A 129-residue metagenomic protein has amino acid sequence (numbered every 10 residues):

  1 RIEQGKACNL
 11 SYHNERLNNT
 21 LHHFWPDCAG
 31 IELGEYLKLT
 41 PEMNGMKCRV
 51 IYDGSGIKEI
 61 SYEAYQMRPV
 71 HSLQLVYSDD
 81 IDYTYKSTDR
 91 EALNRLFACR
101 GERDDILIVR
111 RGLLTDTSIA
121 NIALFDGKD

Functional and structural regions predicted by a protein language model:
R1-K47, I51-D129: Helix-start/capping segments and mature chain N-termini
